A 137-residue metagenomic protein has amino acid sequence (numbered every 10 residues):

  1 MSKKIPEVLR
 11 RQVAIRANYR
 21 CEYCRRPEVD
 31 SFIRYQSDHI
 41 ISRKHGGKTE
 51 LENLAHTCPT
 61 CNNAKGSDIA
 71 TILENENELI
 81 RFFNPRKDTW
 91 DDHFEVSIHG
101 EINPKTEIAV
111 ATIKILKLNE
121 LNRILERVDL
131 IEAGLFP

Functional and structural regions predicted by a protein language model:
M1-L9, Q36-H45: Short Cys/His-rich Zn2+-coordinating modules
M1-V8, P27-D30, N63-P137: Extended charged
P6-Y35, C58-K65: Short cysteine-rich loop/turn motifs with clustered Cys
I33, I40, N77: Short Asp/Glu-rich motifs
I33-Q36, L54, W90: Residues that flank catalytic or metal-binding motifs in active/ligand-binding sites
I41-L54, R86: Short linker/helix segments within small regulatory modules
H56-P59, D92: Generic alpha-helical structural context detector
